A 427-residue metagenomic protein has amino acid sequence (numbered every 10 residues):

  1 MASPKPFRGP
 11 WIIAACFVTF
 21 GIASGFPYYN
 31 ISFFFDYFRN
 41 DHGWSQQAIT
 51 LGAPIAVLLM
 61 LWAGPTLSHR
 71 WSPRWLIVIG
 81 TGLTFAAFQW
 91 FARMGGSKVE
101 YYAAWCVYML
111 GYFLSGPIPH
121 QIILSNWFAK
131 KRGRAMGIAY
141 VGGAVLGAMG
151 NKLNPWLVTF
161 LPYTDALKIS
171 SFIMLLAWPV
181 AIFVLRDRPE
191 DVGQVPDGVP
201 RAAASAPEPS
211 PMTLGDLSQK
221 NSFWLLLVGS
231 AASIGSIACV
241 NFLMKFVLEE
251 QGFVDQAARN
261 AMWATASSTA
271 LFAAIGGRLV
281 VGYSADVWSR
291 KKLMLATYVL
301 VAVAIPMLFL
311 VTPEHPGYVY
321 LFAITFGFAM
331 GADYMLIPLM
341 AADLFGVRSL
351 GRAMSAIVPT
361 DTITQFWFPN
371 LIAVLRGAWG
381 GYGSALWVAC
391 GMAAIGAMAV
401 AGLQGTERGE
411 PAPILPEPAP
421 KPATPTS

Functional and structural regions predicted by a protein language model:
G21, V99-S115, Y318-G331: Hydrophobic core of transmembrane alpha-helices in multi-pass small-molecule transporters, especially MFS/SLC-type
P27-F35, G215-L279, F368: Extracytoplasmic gate region of multi-pass secondary transporters
L51-L67, S268-V280: Central cavity-lining transmembrane alpha-helices of secondary-active solute carriers, predominantly the Major
H69-T81, D286-Y298: Cytoplasmic membrane-interface "Motif A"-like loop-to-helix N-cap segments of 12-TM Major Facilitator Superfamily
G82-G96, L300-P313: C-terminal ends and interior cores of transmembrane alpha-helices in multi-pass membrane transporters/permeases
S115-F128, A332-F345: Intracellular juxtamembrane helix-capping segments at the cytosolic ends of symmetry-related transmembrane helices
G143-E190: Helix-loop-helix hairpin linking two adjacent transmembrane segments in secondary transporters
S268-A274, V280, V287-M340: C-terminal transmembrane helical hairpin of 12-TM major facilitator-type secondary transporters
